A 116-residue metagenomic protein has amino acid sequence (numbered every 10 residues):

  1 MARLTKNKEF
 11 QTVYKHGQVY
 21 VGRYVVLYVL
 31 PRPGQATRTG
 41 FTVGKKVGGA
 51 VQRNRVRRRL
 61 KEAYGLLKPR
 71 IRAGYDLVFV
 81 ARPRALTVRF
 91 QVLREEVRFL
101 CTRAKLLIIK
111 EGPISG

Functional and structural regions predicted by a protein language model:
M1-G116: Positively charged, solvent-exposed patches that mediate nucleic-acid binding
